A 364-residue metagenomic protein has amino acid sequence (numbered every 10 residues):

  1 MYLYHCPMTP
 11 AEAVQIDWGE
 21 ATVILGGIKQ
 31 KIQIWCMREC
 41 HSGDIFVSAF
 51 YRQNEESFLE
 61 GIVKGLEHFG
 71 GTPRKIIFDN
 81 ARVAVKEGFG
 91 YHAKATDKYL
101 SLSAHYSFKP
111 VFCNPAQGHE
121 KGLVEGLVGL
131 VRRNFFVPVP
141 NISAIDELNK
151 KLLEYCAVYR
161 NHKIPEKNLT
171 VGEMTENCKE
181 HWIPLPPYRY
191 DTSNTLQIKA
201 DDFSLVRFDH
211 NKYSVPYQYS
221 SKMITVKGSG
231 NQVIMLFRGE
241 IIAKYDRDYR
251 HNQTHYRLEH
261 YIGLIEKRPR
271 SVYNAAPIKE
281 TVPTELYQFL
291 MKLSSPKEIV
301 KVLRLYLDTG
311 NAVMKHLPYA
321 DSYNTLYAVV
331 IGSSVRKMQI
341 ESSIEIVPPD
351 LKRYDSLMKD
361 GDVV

Functional and structural regions predicted by a protein language model:
M1-I45, Q53-E60, D191-F208: Mobile-element integrase/transposase regions, centering on the N-terminal DNA-binding/Zn-coordinating module
V47-K75, T96, R250-Q253: Active-site beta-loop-alpha junctions of metal-dependent nucleic acid enzymes, especially the RNase H-like/DDE
T72-Y91: Acidic/histidine-rich, metal-coordinating catalytic segments
F78, P110-R132, L148: RNase H-like two-metal-ion nuclease catalytic core shared by retroviral integrases and related mobile-element nucleases
L100, A104-K121, P140-I142: RNase H-like polynucleotidyl transferase catalytic core
V128-K227: Active-site-proximal acidic segments at structured loop/helix or strand boundaries that coordinate catalytic metals
F237-V364: Protein C-terminal end segments and domain termini
